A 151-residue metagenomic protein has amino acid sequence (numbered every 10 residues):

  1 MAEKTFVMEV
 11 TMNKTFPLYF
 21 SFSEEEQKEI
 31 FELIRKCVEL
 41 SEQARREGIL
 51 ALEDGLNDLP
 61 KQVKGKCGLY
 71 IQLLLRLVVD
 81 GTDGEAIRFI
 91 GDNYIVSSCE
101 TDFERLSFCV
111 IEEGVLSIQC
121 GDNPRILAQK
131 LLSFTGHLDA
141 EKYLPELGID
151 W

Functional and structural regions predicted by a protein language model:
M1-W151: Large intracellular
